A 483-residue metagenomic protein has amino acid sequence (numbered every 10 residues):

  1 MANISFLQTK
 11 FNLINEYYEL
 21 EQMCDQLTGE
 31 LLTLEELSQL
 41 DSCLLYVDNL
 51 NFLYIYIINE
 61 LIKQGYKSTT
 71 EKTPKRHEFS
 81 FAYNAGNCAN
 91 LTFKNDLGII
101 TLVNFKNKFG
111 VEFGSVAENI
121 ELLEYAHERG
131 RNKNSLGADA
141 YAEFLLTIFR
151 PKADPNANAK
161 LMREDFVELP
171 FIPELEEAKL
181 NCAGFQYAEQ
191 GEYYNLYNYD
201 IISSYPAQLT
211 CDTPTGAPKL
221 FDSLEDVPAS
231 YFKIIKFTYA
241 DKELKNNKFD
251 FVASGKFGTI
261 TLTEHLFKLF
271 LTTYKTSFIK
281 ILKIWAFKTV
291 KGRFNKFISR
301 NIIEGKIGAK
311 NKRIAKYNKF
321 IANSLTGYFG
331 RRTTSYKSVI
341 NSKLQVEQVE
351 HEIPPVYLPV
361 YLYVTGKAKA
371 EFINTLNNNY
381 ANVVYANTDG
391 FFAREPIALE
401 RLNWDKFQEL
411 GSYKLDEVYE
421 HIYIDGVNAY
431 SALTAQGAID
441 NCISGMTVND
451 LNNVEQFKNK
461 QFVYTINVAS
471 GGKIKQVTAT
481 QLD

Functional and structural regions predicted by a protein language model:
M1-Q26: Gly/Thr-rich phosphate-binding beta-strand-loop-beta motif of the actin/hexokinase/Hsp70
Y17, E21, D25-D483: Conserved acidic
